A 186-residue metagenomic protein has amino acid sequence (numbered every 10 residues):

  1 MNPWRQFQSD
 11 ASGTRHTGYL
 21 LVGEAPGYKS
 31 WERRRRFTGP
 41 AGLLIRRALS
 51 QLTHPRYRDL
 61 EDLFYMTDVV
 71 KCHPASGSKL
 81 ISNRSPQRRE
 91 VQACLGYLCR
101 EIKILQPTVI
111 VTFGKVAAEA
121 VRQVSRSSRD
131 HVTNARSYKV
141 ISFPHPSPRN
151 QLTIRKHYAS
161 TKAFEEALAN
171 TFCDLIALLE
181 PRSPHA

Functional and structural regions predicted by a protein language model:
M1-S127, A135-N170, L178-P181: A polyanion-binding, active-site-adjacent surface
H131: A short alpha->loop->secondary-structure connector
R182-A186: Short glycine-rich, low-complexity/disordered patches
